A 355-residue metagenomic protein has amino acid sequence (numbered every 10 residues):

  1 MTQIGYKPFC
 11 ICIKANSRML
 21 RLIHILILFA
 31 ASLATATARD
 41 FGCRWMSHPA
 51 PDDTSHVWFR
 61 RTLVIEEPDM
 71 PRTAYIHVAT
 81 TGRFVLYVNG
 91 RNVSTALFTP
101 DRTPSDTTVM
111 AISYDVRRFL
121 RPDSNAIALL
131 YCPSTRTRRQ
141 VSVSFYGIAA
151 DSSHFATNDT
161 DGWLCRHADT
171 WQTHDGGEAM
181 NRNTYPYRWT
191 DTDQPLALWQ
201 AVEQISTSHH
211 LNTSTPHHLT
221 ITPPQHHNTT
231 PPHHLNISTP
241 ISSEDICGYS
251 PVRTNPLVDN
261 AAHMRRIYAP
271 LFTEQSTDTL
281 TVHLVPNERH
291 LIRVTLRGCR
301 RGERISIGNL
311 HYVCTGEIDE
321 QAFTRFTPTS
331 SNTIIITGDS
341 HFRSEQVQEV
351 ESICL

Functional and structural regions predicted by a protein language model:
Y6-P8: Compositionally biased, low-complexity intrinsically disordered regions
C10-C12: Cysteine-centered motifs
N16-S17, T37: Extreme N-terminus of proteins, especially the signal/transit-peptide cleavage junction and the first residues
R18-L28: Sec-dependent signal peptide recognition, specifically the positively charged N-region followed immediately by
I27-A36: Hydrophobic h-region of N-terminal signal peptides that target proteins for export in Gram-negative bacteria
R39-L355: Extracellular/oxidizing-compartment recognition motifs
